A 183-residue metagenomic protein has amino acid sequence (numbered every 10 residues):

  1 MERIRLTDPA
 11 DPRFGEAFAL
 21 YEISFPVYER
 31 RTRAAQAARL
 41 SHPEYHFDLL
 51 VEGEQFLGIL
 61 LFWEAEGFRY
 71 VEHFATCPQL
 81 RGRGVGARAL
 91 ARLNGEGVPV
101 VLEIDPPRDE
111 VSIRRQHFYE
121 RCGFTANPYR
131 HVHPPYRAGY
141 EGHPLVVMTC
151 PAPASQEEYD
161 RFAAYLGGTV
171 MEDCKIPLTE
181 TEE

Functional and structural regions predicted by a protein language model:
M1-A35, L145, E157-E182: Short amphipathic alpha-helix that is part of the acyltransferase structural core
I23-G53: Active-site rim helix/loop that mediates acceptor-substrate recognition in acyltransferases
Y45, G142-V147: Short hydrophobic/aromatic beta-strand or adjacent loop that forms the aromatic wall/cage of a ligand/substrate-binding
L49, E54-E64, F68-A75: Conserved beta-strand in the GNAT
T76, G82-G95: Conserved acetyl-CoA-binding loop-helix of GNAT-fold acetyltransferases
E96-V111: Conserved GNAT acetyl-CoA-binding A-motif
E103, Q116, E120-Y140: Conserved catalytic-core motifs of GNAT/GCN5-like acyltransferases
V147-A154: Conserved beta strand-loop-helix elements of the APE1-like EEP
